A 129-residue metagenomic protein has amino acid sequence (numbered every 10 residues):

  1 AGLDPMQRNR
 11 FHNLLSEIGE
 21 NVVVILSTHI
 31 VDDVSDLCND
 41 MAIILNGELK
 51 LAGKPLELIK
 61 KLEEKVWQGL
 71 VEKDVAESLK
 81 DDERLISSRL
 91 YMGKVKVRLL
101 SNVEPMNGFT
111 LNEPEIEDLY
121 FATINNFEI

Functional and structural regions predicted by a protein language model:
A1-L3, D33: ABC ATPase nucleotide-binding domain "signature" loop
P5-Q7: Helix N-cap at the start of a conserved alpha-helix in ABC-type nucleotide-binding domains
F11-R98: ABC transporter nucleotide-binding domain
I86-I129: C-terminal coupling/interaction segments
